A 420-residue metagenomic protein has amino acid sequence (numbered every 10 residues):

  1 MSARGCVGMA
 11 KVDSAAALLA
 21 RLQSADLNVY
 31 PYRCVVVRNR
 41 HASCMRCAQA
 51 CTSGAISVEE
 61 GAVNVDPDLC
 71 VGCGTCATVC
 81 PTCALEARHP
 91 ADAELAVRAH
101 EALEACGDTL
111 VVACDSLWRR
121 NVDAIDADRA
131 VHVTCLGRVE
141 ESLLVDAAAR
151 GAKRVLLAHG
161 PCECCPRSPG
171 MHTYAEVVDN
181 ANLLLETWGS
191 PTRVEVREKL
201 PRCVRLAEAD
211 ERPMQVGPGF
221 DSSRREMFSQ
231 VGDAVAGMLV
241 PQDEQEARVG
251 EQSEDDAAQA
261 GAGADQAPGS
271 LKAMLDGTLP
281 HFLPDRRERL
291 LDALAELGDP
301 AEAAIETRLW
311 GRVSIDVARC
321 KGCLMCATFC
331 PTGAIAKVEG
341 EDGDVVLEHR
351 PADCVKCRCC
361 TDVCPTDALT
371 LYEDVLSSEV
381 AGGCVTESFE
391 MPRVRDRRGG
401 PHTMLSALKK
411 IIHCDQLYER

Functional and structural regions predicted by a protein language model:
M1-A50, G54, G107-R120, L206-A336 (+1 more regions): Ferredoxin-type iron-sulfur electron-transfer modules and their immediate structural context
S2-R21, D26, Y32, V36 (+5 more regions): Flanking helices and flexible, charged tails adjoining ferredoxin-like Fe-S electron-transfer domains in multi-subunit
A42-D66, T75-A93, I315, M325-D342 (+1 more regions): Iron-sulfur cluster-binding cysteine motifs and their immediate structural context in ferredoxin-like electron-transfer
A77, A181-L185, V231, V235: Structural signal for hydrophobic packing residues in well-ordered secondary-structure cores of soluble enzyme domains
H172-D221, L417: N-terminal secretory signal peptides
D344-E348: A cross-kingdom feature marking solvent-exposed beta-strand/loop segments within repeated, beta-rich binding/scaffold
